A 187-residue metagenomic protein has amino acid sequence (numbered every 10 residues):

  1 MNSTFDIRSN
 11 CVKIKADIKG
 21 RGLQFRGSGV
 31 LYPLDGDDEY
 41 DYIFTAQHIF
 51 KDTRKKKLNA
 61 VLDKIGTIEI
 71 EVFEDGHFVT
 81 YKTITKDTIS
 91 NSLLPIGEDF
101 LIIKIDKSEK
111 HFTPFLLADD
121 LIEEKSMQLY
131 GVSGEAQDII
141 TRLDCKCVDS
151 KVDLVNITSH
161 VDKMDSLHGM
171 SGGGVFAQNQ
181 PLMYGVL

Functional and structural regions predicted by a protein language model:
N2, A16-D17, T158-M164: Short, basic/aromatic recognition patches
D6-I18, Q24-S28, E39-Y40, F44-N156: Serine endopeptidase catalytic core focused on the charge-relay Asp
K19-L23, D35-Y40, A177-L182: Short, solvent-exposed loop/turn segments that connect beta-strands within catalytic domains and beta-strand-rich
G27-L31, G173-V175: Short beta-strand scaffold segments in enzyme catalytic cores
K163-L187: Catalytic nucleophile loop of clan PA
